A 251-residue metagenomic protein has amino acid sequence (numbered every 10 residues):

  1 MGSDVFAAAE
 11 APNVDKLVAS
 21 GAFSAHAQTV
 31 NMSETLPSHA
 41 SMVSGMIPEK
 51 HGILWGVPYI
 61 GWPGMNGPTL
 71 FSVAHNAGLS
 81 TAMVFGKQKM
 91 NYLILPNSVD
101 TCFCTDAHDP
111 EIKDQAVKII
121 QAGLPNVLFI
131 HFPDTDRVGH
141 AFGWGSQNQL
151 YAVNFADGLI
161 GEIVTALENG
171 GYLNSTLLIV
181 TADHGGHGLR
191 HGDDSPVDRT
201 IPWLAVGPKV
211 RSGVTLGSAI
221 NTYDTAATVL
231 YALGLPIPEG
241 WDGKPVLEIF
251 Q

Functional and structural regions predicted by a protein language model:
M1-V5, A27-T29, W55-W62, C102-D106 (+4 more regions): Second-shell loop/turn segments in exported
S3, N13, A152-P196, W203 (+1 more regions): Metal-dependent active-site segment of extracytoplasmic phospho-/sulfohydrolases and closely related
D4-S38: Short, structured active-site-proximal loop/turn typified by the sulfatase FGly-forming signature C/S-X-P-X-R
A11-D15, H39-A40, G67-F71, P110-V117 (+7 more regions): Extracytoplasmic/secreted envelope proteins and their assembly/folding machinery, especially bacterial periplasmic
S24-A27, T35, S41-V43, F71-V73 (+5 more regions): Structural recognition of the beta-strand scaffold that forms the well-ordered cores of secreted hydrolase catalytic
V43, D194-P236, L247-F250: Substrate-binding rim/cap in mid-to-C-terminal beta-strand-loop elements of soluble/periplasmic
E49-I112: Catalytic-site neighborhoods of secreted/periplasmic enzymes that process anionic sulfate/phosphate groups
Q88-T101, V117-G158, E162: Active-site His/acidic residue clusters
